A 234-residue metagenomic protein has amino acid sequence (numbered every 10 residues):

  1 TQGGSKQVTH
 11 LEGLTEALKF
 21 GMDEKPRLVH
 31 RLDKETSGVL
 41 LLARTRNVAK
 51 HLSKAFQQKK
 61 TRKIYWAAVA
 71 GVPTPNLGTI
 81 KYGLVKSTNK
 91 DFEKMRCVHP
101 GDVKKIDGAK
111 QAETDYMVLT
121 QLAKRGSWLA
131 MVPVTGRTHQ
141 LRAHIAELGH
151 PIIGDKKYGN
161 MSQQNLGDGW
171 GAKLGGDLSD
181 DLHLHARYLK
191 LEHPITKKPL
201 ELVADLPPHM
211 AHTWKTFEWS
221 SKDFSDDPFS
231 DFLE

Functional and structural regions predicted by a protein language model:
T1-E93, G101-E113, Q121-A123, H183 (+4 more regions): RNA pseudouridine synthases
L52, R137-I145: Short beta-strand segments enriched for Tyr within beta-sheet-rich domains, predominantly fibronectin type III
K104-D107, I145-E201, F224, L233-E234: Phosphate/ribose-recognition catalytic cores of enzymes acting on nucleotide-derived substrates
Y116: Long C-terminal interaction/binding lobes of large macromolecular proteins
Q121, V134, L191-P194: Active-site beta-strand termini and strand-to-loop segments that position acidic
R125-S127: Short alpha-helix capping/helix-loop boundary micro-motifs
L129-V132: Short histidine-centered loop motifs in beta-beta connectors
V134-R137, L206-P208: Short solvent-exposed strand/turn elements
